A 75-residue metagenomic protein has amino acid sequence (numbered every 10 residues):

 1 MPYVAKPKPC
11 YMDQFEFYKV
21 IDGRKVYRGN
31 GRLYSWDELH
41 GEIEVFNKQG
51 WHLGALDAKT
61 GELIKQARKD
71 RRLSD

Functional and structural regions predicted by a protein language model:
M1-D75: Catalytic toxin/effector domains delivered as secreted proteins or via bacterial secretion systems
